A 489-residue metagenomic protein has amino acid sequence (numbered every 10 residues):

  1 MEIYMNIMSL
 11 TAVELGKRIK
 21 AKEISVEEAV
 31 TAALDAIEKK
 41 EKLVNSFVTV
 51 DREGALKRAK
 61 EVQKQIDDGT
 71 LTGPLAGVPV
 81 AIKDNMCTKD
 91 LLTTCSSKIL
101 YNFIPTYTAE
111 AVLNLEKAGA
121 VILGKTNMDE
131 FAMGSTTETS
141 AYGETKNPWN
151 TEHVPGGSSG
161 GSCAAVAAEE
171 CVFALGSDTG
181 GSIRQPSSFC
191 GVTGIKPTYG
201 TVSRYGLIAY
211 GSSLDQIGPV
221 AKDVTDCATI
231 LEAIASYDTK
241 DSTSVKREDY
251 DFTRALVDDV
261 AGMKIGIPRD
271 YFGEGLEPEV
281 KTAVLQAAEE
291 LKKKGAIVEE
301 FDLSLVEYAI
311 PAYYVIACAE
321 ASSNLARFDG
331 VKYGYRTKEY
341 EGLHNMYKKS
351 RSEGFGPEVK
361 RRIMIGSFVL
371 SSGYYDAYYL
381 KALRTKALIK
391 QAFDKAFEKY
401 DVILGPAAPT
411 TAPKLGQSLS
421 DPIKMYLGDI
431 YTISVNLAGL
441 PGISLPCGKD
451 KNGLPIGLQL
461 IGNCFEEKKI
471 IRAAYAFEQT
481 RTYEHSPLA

Functional and structural regions predicted by a protein language model:
M1-K60, K293-G295, F368, S486-A489: An N-terminal boundary/leader segment
K22, K83, D223: Short, conserved phosphate/pyrophosphate- and ester-handling motifs at nucleotide-, phospho-/glycolipid
A29-A33, A312-Y313, V359-S367: Short alpha-helical scaffolding segments that buttress acidic/His motifs in well-ordered protein cores
A33, A55, K83, L115 (+6 more regions): Conserved hydrophobic/aromatic pocket- or pore-lining residues that grip, position, or stack substrates in active sites
D35, K39, A168-F173, S177-G275 (+5 more regions): Structural helix-boundary/capping segments
L75-C95, D259-G266, A319-K390, P441-G457: Short helix-loop capping/hinge segments that flank enzyme active sites or metal/cofactor-binding pockets
L75-I217, P268-D270, A319, G405-I423: Short glycine/serine-rich loop/turn segments
K98, N102, T243-R247, K338-N345 (+3 more regions): Short, surface-exposed loop/helix-turn segments at secondary-structure junctions that function as lids/hinges flanking
